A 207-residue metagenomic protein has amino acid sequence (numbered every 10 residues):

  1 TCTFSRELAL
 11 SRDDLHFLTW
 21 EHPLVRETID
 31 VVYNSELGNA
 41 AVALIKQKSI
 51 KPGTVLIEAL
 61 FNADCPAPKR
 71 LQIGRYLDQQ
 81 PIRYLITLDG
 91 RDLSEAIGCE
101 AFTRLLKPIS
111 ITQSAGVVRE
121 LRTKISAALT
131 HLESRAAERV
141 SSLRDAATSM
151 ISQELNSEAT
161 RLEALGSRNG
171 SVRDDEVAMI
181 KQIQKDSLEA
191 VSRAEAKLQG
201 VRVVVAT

Functional and structural regions predicted by a protein language model:
T1-E21, V25, I29, G38: C-terminal accessory region of SF2 helicases/translocases
T1-T3, I57-T207: Charged, non-catalytic accessory extensions
D30-N34, F61-N62: Charge-centric, low-complexity intrinsically disordered segments used as regulatory activation/interaction regions
A40-A43: Long, contiguous regulatory modules within eukaryotic nuclear regulatory proteins
S49-I50: Eukaryote-biased intrinsically disordered, low-complexity acidic regions enriched in Ser/Thr/Pro
